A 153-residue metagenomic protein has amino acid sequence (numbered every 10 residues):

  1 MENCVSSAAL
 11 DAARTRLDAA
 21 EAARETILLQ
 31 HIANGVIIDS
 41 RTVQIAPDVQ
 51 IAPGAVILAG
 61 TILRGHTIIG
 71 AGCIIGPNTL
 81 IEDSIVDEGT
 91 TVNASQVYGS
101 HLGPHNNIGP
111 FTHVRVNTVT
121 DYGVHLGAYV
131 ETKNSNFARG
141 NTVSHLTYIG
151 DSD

Functional and structural regions predicted by a protein language model:
M1-G54, G60, H105: Terminal amphipathic alpha-helical/low-complexity segments used for targeting or macromolecular assembly
I37-D153: Structural signal for interior beta-strand "rungs" in well-ordered beta-sheet cores of soluble enzyme domains
